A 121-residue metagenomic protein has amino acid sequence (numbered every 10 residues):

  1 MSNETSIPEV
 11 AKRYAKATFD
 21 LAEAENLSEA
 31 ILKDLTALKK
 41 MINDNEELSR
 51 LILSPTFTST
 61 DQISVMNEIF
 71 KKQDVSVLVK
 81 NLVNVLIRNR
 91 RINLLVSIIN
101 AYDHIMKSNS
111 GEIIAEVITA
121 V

Functional and structural regions predicted by a protein language model:
M1-V121: Elongated, mostly alpha-helical coiled-coil "stalk/stator" tethers of large membrane protein machines
